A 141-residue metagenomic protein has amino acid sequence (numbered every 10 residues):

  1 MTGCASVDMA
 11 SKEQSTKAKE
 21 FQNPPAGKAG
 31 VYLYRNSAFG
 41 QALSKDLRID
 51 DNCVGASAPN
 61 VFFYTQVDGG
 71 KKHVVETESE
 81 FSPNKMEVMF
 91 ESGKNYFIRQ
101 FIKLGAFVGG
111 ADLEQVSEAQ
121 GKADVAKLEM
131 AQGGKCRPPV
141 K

Functional and structural regions predicted by a protein language model:
C4-K141: Short loop/turn and low-complexity linker motifs enriched in small/turn-promoting residues
